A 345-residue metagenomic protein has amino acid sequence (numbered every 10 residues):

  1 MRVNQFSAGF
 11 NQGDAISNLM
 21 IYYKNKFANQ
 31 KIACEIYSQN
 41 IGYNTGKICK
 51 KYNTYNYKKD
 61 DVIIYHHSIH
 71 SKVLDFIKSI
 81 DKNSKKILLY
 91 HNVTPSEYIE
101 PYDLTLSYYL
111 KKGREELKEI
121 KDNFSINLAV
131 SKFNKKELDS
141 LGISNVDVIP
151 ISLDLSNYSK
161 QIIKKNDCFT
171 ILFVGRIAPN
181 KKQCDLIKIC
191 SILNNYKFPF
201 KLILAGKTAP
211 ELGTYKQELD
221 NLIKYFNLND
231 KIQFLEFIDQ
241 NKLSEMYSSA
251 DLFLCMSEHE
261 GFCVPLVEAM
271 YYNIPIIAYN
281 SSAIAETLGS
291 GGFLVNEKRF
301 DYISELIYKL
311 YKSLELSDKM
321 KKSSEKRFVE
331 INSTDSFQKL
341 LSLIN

Functional and structural regions predicted by a protein language model:
K118-K160: Donor nucleotide-sugar binding/catalytic pocket of nucleotide-sugar-dependent glycosyltransferases
L128, K164-K181, L186-C190, I203: Conserved donor-binding/catalytic core segment of Leloir-type glycosyltransferases
K216-I238: Nucleotide-activated donor-binding/catalytic signature segment of Leloir-type glycosyltransferases, i.e., the conserved
E245-A250: Short alpha-helical donor nucleotide-sugar binding micro-motif in glycosyltransferases
E258: Aromatic "clamp/platform" in nucleotide-sugar-dependent glycosyltransferases that forms part of the donor/acceptor
L266, P275-A278: Short hydrophobic beta-strand element within catalytic cores of glycosyltransferases and related nucleotide-activated
F293-F300, K309-L314: Conserved acidic donor-binding segment of nucleotide-sugar-dependent glycosyltransferases
E315-I344: A charged, aromatic-enriched C-terminal amphipathic alpha-helix characteristic of glycosyltransferases across folds
